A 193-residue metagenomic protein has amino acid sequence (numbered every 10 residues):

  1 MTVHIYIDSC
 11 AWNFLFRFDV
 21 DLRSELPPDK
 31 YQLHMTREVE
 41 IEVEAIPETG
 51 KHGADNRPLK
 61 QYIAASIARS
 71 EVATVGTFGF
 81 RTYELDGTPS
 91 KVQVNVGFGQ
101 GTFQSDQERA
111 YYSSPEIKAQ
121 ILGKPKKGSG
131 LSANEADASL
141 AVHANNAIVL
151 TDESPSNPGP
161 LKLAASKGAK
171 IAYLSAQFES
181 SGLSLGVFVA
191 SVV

Functional and structural regions predicted by a protein language model:
T2-N146, P155-V193: Active-site-proximal, substrate-binding regions of enzyme catalytic domains and RNA-binding/basic surfaces
V149-L150: Paired acidic/hydrophobic, glycine-rich loop segments that form the ligand-binding mouth/hinge of periplasmic-binding
